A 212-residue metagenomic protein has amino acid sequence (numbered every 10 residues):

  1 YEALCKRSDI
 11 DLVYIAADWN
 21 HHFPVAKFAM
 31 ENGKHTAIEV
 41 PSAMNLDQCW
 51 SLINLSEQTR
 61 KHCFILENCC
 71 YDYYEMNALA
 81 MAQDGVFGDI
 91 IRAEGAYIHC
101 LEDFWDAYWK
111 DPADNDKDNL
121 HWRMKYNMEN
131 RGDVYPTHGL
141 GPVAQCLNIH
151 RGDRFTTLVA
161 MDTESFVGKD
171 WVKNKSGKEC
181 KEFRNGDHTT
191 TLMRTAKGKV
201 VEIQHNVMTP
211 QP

Functional and structural regions predicted by a protein language model:
Y1-D11: A structured beta-alpha segment of the ubiquitous adenosine-cofactor-binding alpha/beta core
I10, W19, H99, E164 (+1 more regions): Flexible, active-site-proximal loop/turn residues at the rims of small-molecule/cofactor binding pockets and catalytic
D11-L12, R92: Short, Asp-centered acidic motifs that coordinate Mg2+ and/or phosphate in catalytic or ligand-binding sites
L12, D18-W19, F23-Y71, G85: Beta-strand-loop-alpha-helix segment that lines the small-molecule cofactor/substrate pocket of alpha/beta enzymes
T59-H62, C69-F183: Predominantly a Rossmann-like dinucleotide-binding segment in NAD(P)-dependent oxidoreductases
C180-T189, M193-P212: NAD(P)-dinucleotide binding in Rossmann-like oxidoreductases
